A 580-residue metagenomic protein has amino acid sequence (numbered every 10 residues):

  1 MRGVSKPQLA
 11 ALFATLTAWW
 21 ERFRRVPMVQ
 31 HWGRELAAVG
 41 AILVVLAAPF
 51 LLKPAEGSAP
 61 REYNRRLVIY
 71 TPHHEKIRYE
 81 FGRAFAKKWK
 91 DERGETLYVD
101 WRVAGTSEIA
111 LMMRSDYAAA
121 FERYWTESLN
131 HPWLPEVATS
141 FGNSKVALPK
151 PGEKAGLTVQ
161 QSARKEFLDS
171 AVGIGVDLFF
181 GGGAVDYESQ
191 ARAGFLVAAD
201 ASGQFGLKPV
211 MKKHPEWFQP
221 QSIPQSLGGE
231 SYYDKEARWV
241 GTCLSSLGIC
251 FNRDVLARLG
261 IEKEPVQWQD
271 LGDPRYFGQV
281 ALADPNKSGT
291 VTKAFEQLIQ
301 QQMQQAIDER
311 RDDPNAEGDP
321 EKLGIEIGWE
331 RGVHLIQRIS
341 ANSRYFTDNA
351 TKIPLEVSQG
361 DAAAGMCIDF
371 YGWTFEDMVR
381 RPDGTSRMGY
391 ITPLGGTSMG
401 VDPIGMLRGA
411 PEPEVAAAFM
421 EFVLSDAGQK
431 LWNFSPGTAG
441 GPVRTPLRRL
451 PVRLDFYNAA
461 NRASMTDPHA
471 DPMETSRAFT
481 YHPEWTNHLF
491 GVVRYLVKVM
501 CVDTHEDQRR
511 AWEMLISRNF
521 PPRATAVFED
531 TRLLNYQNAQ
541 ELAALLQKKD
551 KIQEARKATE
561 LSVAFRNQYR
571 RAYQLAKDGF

Functional and structural regions predicted by a protein language model:
R34-E35, P49-S189, P354: Early extracytoplasmic/lumenal segment of secretory-pathway proteins
V68, Q269-T290, L298-Q302, P320-G324: Short loop->beta-strand "edge-of-pocket" segments that line small-molecule binding or catalytic clefts across diverse
P151-F180, R192-C250, Q269, I391-G395: A structural signal for short loop-to-beta-strand junctions that line the ligand-binding cleft of periplasmic/secreted
K212, S222, S245, P314-N315 (+4 more regions): Periplasmic-binding protein-like
C250-V255, M399-E414, L431-W432: A bilobed periplasmic-binding-protein/Venus flytrap-type ligand-binding module shared by bacterial periplasmic
L282-A283, F422-R449: Periplasmic-binding protein-like
K293-G384, K430-L431: Ligand-binding pocket segment of bilobal, Venus flytrap-like solute-binding proteins
P472-F580: Conserved C-terminal helix/tail region of periplasmic/extracytoplasmic solute-binding proteins
